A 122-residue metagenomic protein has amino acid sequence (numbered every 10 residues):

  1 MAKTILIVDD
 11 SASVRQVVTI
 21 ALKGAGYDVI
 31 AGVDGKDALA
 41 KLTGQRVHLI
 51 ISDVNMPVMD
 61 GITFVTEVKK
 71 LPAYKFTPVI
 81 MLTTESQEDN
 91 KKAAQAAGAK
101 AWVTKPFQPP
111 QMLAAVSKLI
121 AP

Functional and structural regions predicted by a protein language model:
Q16-G24: Charged docking surfaces used in two-component/phosphorelay signaling
G26-V33, K41: Short hydrophobic/Thr-rich beta-strand motif most characteristic of the beta2 strand and flanking loop of CheY-like
R46-I51: Active-site beta3 strand of CheY-like receiver
M56: Receiver (REC) domain active-site loop signature in two-component systems and cognate sites in sensor histidine kinases
K100: Short, glycine/charged-rich "phosphate-handling" switch motifs in NTP-dependent and phosphotransfer domains
F107-S117: C-terminal output helix
